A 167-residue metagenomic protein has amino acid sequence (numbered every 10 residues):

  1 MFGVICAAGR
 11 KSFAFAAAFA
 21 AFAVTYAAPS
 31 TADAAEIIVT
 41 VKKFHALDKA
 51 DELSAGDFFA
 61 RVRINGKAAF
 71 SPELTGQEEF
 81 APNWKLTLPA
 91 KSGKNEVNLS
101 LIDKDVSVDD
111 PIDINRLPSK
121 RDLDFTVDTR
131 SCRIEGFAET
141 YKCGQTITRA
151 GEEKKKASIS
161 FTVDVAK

Functional and structural regions predicted by a protein language model:
F2-A17: Bacterial N-terminal signal peptides that target proteins for export
F22-S30: C-terminal segment of classical bacterial N-terminal signal peptides
T31-A35, E52-S54, P89-G93, G151-A157: Solvent-exposed loop and beta-edge segments used for protein-protein assembly and interaction
A32-F58: C2/C2-like lipid-binding beta-sandwich modules
E36-T40, F59, E96-N98, S160-T162: Beta-strand secondary-structure signal
D51-R121: Peripheral membrane lipid-binding modules
D105-K167: C2-type phospholipid-binding modules
